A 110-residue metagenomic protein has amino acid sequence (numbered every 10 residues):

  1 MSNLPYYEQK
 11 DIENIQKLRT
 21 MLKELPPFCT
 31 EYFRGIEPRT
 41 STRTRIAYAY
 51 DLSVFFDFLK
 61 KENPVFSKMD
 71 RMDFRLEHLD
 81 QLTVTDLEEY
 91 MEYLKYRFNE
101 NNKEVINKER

Functional and structural regions predicted by a protein language model:
M1-I46, K61: N-terminal DNA-binding module of tyrosine recombinases/phage integrases
C29-R43, S53-R110: N-terminal core-binding DNA-recognition domain of tyrosine recombinases/integrases
